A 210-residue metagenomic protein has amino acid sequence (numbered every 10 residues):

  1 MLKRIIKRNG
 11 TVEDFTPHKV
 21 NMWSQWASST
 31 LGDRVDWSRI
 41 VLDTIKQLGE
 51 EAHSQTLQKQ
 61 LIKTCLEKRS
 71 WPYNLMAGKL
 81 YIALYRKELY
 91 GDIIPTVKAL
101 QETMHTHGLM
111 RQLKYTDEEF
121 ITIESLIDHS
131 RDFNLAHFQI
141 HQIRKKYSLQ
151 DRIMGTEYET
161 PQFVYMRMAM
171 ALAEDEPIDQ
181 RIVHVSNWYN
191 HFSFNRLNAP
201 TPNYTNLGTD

Functional and structural regions predicted by a protein language model:
M1-D210: Extended catalytic cores of very large enzyme megasubunits
